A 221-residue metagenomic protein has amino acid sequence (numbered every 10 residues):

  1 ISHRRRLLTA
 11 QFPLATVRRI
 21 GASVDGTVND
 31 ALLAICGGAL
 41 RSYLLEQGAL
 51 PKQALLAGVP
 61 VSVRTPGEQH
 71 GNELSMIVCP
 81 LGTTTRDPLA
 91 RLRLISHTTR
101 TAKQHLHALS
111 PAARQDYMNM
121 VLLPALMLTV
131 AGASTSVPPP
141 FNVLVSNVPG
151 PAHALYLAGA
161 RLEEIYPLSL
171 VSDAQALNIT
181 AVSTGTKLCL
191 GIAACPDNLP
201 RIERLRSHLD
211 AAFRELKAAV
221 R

Functional and structural regions predicted by a protein language model:
I1-V61: Gly/Ser/Thr-rich phosphate-binding loops and adjoining beta-strand/alpha-helix segments that form adenosine-phosphate
R5-L8, Q69-P149: Helical lid/core segments from catalytic subdomains that handle acyl or acyl-like groups
T16, V24-D25, T65, P80-T85 (+1 more regions): A generic structural motif
I20-S23, A34-E46, P80, T98-A102 (+4 more regions): Generic, well-ordered alpha-helical scaffold segments in large soluble proteins
S42-L45, V61-R64, L126-G132, E164 (+1 more regions): Glycine-rich, charged/polar anion/phosphate-binding loops that engage phosphate groups from diverse ligands
V63, M76-L81, I179-S183: Short beta-strand elements
Q104, R214-R221: Flexible helix-coil linker/hinge segments at domain or subdomain boundaries
P139-N198, I202-R214: Low-complexity, glycine/alanine/valine/leucine- and proline-rich hydrophobic stretches
